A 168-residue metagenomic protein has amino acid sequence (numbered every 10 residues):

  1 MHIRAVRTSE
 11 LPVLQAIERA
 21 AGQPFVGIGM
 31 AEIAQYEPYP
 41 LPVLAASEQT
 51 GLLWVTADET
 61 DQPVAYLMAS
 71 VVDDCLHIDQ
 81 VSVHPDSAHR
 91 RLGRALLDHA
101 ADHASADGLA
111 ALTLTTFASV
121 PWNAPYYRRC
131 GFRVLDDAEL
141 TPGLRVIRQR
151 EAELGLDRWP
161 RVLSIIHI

Functional and structural regions predicted by a protein language model:
M1-I3: Extreme N-terminal starter segment of soluble prokaryotic enzymes
T8-L11, Q15-P85, L97-H99, H103 (+4 more regions): Acetyl-CoA-dependent GNAT
L41-L44, R148-G155: Short, P/G- and charge-enriched loop/turn segments at secondary-structure junctions
Q62, H84-D98, D107, A118-A124 (+1 more regions): Conserved glycine-rich acetyl-CoA-binding loop
A104-T116: Conserved GNAT acetyl-CoA-binding A-motif
L114-N123, L140-R145: Conserved beta-strand-loop-alpha-helix junction that forms the acyl-donor binding cleft
R128-R150: Acidic/polar short surface loop at catalytic or gating sites that assists cofactor/ion binding and chemistry
H167-I168: Conserved small/polar residues in nucleotide/adenosyl-binding loops
